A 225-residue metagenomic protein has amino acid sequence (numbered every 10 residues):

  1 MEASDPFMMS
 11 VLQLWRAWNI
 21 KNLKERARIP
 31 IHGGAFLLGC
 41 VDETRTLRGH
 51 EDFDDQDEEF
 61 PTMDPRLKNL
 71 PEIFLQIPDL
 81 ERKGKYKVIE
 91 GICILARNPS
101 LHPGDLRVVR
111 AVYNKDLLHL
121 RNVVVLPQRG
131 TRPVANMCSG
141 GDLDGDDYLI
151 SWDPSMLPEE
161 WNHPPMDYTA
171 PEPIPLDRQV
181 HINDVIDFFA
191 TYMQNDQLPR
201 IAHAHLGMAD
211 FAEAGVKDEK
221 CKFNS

Functional and structural regions predicted by a protein language model:
M1-S225: Core catalytic machinery and nucleic-acid-binding channels of phosphodiester-processing enzymes
